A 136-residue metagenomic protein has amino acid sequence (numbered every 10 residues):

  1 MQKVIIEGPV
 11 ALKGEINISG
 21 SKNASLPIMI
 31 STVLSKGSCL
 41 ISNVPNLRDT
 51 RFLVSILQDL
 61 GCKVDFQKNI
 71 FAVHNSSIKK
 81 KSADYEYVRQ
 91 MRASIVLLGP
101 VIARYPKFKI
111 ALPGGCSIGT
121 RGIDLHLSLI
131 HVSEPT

Functional and structural regions predicted by a protein language model:
M1-S133: Structural preference for solvent-exposed beta-strand-turn elements and adjacent flexible terminal/loop segments within
